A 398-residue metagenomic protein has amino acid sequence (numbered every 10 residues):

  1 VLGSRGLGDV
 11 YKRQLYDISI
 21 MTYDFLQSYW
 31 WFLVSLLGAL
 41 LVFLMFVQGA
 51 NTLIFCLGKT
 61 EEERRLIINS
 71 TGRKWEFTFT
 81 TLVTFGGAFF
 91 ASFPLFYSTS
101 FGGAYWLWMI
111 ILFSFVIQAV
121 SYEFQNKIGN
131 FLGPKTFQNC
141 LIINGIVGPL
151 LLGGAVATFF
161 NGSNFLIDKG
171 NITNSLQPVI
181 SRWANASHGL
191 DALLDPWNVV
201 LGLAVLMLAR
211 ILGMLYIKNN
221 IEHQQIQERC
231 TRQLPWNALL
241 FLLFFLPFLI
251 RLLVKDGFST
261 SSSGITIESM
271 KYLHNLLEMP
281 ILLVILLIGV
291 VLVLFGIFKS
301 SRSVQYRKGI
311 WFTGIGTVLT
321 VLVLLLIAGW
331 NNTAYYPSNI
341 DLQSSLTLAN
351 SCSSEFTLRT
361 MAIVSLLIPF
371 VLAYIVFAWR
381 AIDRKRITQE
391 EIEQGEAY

Functional and structural regions predicted by a protein language model:
V1-Q14: Single conserved hydrophobic/aromatic residue that forms the stacking wall/gate of nucleotide- or nucleobase-binding
S19-T78, V83-G86: N-terminal signal-anchor module of multipass membrane proteins
S28-V42, G102-F115, I146, A192-L208 (+1 more regions): Alpha-helical transmembrane segments
L44-T52, T80-I128, N144-N171, V205-A209 (+1 more regions): Transmembrane-helix bundle segments that line or gate the permeation/cavity pathway in multi-pass membrane proteins
E63-R73, T99-W108, F131-G145: Membrane-interfacial loop-to-helix junctions in multi-pass inner-membrane proteins
I128-Y306, V323: Long, contiguous internal "core" modules enriched in hydrophobic/ aromatic residues
I267-M270, P337-T357: Short, membrane-exposed interhelical loops at transmembrane-helix boundaries
R384-Y398: Short, highly charged, low-complexity non-transmembrane loops/tails of multi-pass membrane proteins
